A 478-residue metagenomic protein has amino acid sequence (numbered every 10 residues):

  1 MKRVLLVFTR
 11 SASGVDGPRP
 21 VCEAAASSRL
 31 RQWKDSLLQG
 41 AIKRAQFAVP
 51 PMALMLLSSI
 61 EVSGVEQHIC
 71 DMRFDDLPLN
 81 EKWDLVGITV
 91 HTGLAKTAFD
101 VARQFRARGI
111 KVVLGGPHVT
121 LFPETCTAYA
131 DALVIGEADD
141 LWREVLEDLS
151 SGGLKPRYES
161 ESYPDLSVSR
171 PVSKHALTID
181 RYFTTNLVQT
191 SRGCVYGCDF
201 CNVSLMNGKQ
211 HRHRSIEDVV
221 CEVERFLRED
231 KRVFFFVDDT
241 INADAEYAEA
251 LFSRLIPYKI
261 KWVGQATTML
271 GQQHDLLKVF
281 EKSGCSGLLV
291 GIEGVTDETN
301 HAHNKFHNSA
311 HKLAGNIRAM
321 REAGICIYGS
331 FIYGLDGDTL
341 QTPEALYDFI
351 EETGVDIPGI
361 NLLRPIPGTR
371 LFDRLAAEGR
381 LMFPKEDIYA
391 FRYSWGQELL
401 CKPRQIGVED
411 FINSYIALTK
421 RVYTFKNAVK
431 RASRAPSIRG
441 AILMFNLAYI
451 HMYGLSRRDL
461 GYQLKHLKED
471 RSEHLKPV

Functional and structural regions predicted by a protein language model:
M1-D35, E66-I69, R370-F372, R380-V478: Radical SAM enzyme core and accessory elements
K2-E229: Acidic, low-complexity intrinsically disordered segments
V4, G64-H68, V112, F234 (+3 more regions): Hydrophobic anchor at the start of a short beta-strand that flanks the dinucleotide cofactor-binding loop
L6, I88, I135, F236-D238 (+2 more regions): Conserved beta-strand positions
I60-G64, Q104, R108, T125 (+11 more regions): Alpha-helical structural signal in soluble globular domains
V113, V134, R157-Y158, V263-Q265 (+3 more regions): Structural detector of well-ordered beta-strand residues that form the stable sheet scaffold of enzyme domains
T125-E144, V279-L289, A345-I360: Structural recognition of alpha->loop->beta junctions
R170-L335, L340-D348: Radical SAM [4Fe-4S] cluster-binding motif and immediate context
